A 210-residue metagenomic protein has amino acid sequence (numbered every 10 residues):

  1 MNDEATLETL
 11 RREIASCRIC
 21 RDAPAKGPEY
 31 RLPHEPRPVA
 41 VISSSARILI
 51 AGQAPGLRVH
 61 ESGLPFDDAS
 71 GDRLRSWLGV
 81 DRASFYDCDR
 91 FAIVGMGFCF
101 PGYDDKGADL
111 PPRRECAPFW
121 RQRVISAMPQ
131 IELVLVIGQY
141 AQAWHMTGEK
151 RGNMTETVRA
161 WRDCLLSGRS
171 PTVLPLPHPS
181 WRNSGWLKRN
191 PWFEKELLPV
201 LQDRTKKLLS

Functional and structural regions predicted by a protein language model:
N2-L209: A polyanion-binding, active-site-adjacent surface
